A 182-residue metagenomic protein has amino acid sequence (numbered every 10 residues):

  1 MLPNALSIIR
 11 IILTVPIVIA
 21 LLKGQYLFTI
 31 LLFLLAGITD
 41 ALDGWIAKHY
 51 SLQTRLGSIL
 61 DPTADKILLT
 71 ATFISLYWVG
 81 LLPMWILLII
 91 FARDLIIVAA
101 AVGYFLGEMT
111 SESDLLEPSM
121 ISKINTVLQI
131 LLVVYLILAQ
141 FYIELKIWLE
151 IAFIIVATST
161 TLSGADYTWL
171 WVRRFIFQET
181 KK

Functional and structural regions predicted by a protein language model:
M1-I9: N-terminal membrane topogenic signal
I8-L13, S58-D61: Hydrophobic alpha-helical transmembrane segments of integral membrane proteins, especially lipid-exposed positions
I19, L31-L34, T63-K182: A feature for the membrane-embedded catalytic helix bundles of lipid/isoprenoid biosynthetic enzymes
A20-Q25: Membrane-interface transmembrane helices that cradle and orient dolichyl/undecaprenyl
R55: Solvent-exposed interhelical
